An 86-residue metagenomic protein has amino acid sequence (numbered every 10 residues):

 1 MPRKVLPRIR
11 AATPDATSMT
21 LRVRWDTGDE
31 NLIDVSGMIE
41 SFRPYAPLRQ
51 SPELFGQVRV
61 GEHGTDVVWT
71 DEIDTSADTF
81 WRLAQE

Functional and structural regions predicted by a protein language model:
M1-E86: Motif-centric detector for short Cys/His coordination patterns
